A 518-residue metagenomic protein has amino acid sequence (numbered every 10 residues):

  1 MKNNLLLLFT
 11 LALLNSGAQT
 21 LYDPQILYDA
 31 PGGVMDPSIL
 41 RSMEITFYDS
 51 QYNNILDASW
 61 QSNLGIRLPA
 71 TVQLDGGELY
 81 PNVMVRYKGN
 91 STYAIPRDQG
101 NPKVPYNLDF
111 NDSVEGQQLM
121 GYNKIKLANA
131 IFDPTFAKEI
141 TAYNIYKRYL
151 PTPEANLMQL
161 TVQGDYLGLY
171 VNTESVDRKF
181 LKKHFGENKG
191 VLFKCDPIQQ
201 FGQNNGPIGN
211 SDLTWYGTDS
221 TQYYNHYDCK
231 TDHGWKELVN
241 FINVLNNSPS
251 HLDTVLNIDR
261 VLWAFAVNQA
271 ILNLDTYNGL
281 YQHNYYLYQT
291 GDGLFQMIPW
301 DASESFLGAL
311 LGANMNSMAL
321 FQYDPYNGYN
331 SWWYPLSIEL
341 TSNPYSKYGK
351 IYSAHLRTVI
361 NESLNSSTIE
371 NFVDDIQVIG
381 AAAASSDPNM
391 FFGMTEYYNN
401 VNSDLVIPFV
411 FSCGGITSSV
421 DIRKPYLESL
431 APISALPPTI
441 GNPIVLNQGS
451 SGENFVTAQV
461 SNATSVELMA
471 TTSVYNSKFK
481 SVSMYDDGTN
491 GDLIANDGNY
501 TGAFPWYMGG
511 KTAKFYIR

Functional and structural regions predicted by a protein language model:
N4-L14: Sec-dependent N-terminal signal peptides
L21, P31-V34, S38-R41, Q51 (+5 more regions): Middle-to-C-terminal accessory/interaction subdomains
I66-D75, M158-T161: Short conserved beta-strand and strand-loop elements enriched in small hydrophobics with frequent Asp/Gly
A70-N129: Conserved oxyanion/phosphate-binding beta-strand-loop segments in alpha/beta enzyme cores
P105-E115, Y122, N129-A130, R148-L157 (+3 more regions): Internal "kinase-insert"/substrate-recognition segments embedded within catalytic cores of ATP-dependent enzymes
I131-P151: A conserved alpha-helical element in kinase catalytic cores
S429-R518: Glycan-association/targeting regions that enable binding to alpha-glucans and other polysaccharides
